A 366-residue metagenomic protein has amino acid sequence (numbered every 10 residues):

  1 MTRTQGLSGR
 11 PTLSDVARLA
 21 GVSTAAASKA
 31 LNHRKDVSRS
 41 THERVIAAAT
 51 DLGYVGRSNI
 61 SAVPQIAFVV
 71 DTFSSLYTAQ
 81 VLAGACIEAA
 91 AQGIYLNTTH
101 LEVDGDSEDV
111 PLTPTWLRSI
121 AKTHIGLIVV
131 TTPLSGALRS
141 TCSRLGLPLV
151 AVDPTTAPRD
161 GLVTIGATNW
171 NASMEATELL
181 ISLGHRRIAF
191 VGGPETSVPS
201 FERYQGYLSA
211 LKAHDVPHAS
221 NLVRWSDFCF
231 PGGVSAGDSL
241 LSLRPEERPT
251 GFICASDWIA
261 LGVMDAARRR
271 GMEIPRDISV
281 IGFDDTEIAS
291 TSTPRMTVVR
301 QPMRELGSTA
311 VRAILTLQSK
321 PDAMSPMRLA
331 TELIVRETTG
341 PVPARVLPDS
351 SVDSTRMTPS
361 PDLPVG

Functional and structural regions predicted by a protein language model:
M1-A62, S351, M357-T358, D362-P364: N-terminal helix-turn-helix DNA-binding module of bacterial transcription factors
M1-S8, P64-E178, S182, S242 (+1 more regions): Alpha-helical recognition/docking segments in bacterial nutrient-uptake and carbohydrate-utilization systems
G6, S239-G366: Flexible loop/turn connectors
H33-T99, P199, V346: HTH-adjacent hinge/linker in prokaryotic transcriptional regulators
S40, V70-Q80, T98-P111, P154 (+6 more regions): Hinge/beta->alpha junction and helix N-cap segments in small-molecule ligand-binding domains
A67-V69, A121-T131, A189-V191, V223 (+2 more regions): Periplasmic-binding protein-like
A91-I94, L211-H218, R244-E247, R269-P275: Short helix-capping segments at alpha-helix termini
